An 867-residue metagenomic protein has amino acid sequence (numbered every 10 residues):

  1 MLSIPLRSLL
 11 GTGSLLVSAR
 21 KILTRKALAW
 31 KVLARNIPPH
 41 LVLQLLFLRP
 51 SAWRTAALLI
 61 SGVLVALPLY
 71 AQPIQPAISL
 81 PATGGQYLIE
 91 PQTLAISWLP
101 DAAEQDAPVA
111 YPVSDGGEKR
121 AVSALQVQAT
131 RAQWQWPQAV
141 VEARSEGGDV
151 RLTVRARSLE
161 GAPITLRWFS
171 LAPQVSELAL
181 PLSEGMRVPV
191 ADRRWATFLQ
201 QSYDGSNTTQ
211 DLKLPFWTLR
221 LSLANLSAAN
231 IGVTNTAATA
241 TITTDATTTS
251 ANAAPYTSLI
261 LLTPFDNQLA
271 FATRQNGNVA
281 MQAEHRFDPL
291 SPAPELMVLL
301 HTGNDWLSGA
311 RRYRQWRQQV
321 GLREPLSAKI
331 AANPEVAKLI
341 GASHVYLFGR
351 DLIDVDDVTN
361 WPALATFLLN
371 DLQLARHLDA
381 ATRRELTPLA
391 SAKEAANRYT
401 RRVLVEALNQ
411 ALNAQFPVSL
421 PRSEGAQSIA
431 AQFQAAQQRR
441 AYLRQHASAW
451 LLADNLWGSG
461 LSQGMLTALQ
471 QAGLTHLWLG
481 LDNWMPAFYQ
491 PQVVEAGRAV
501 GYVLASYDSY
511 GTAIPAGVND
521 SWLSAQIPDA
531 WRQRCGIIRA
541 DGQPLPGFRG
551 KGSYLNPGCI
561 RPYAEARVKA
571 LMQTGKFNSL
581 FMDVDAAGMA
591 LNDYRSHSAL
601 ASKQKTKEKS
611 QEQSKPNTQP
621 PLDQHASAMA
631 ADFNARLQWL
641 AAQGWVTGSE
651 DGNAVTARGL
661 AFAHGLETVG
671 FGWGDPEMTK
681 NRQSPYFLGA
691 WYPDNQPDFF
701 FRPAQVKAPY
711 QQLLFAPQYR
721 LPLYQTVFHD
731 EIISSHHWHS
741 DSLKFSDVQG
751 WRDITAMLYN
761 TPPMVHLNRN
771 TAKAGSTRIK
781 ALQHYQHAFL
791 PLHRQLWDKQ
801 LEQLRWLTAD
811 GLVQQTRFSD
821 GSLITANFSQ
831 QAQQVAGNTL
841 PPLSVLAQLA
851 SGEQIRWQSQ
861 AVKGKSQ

Functional and structural regions predicted by a protein language model:
G11-G13, G62, G232, G864: Residue-identity detector for glycine
L16, R20-K21, R25-K26, W30-K31 (+5 more regions): Intrinsically disordered, low-complexity segments used as extracellular stalks/linkers and nuclear/regulatory IDRs
A66-P68: N-terminal signal peptide c-region/cleavage motif recognized by signal peptidases
P73-H476, A496-L504, D508-Y510, S579 (+3 more regions): Carbohydrate-recognition beta-sandwich/jelly-roll modules in extracellular/periplasmic carbohydrate-active proteins
L80, I89, L94, W98-L99 (+13 more regions): Active-site-proximal substrate-binding groove within the catalytic cores of carbohydrate-active enzymes
H446, A453-G458, S506-A570: Active-site-adjacent "subsite" loops/lids of carbohydrate-active enzymes
D454-S459, L479-Q490, T656-A657: Acidic-and-aromatic substrate-binding clefts and catalytic sites of carbohydrate-active enzymes
